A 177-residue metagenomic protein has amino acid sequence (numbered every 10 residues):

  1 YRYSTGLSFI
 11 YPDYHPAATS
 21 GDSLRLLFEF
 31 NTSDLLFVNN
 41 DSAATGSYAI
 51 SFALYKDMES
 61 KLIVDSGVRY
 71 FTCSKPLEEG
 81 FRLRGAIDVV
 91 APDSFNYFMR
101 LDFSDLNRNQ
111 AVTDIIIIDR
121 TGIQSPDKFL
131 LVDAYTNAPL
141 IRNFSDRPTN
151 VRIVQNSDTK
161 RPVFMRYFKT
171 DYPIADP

Functional and structural regions predicted by a protein language model:
Y1-P177: Intrinsically disordered, low-complexity terminal regions enriched in Ser/Thr/Pro/Gly and charged residues
